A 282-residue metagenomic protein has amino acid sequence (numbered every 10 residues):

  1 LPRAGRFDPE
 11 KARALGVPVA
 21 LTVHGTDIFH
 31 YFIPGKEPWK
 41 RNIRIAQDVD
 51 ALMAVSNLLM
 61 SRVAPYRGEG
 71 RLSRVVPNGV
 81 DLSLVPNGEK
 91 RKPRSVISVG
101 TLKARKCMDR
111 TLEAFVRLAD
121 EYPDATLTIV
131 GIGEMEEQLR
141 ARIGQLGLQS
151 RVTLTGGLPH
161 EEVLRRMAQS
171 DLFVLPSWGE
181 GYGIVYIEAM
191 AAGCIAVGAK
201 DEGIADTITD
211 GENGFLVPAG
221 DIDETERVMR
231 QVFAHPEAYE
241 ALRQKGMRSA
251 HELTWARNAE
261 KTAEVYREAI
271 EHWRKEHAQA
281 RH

Functional and structural regions predicted by a protein language model:
M53, E89-F115, T128, R243: Conserved donor-binding/catalytic core segment of Leloir-type glycosyltransferases
L58, G79: Carbohydrate-associated surface elements
R140-L158: Nucleotide-activated donor-binding/catalytic signature segment of Leloir-type glycosyltransferases, i.e., the conserved
G157-L158, R165-S170: Short alpha-helical donor nucleotide-sugar binding micro-motif in glycosyltransferases
W178: Aromatic "clamp/platform" in nucleotide-sugar-dependent glycosyltransferases that forms part of the donor/acceptor
I195-G198, I208: Short hydrophobic beta-strand element within catalytic cores of glycosyltransferases and related nucleotide-activated
D210-G211, F215-I222, Q231-P236: Conserved acidic donor-binding segment of nucleotide-sugar-dependent glycosyltransferases
E224, Q231, A238-E252, K261-E264: A short, well-ordered alpha-helix in the C-terminal region of glycosyltransferases
